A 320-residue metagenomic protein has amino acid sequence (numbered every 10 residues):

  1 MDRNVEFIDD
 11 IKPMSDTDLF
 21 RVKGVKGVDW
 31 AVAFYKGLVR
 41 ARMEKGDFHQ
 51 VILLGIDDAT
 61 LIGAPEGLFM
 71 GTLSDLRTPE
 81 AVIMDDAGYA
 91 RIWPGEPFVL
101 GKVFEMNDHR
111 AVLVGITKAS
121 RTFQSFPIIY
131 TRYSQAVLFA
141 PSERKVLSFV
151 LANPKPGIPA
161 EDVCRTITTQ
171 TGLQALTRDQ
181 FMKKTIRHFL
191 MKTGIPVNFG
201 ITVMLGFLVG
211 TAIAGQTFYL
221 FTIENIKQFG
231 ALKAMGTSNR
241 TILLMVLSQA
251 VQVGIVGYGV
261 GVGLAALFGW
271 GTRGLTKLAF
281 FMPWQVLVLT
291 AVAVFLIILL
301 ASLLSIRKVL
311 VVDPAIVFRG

Functional and structural regions predicted by a protein language model:
M1-Q50, M70, D162-T169, Q174: Hydrophobic, regular-secondary-structure patches
F34-G37, E44-A59, A64-Q135: Hydrophobic secondary-structure segments that place a key small or acidic residue at a functional site
Y89, T117, E143-Q170, Q174: A short beta-strand structural signal in non-transmembrane regions
A160-A212, L220-I226, A231-L232, R240 (+2 more regions): Peri-transmembrane interface segments
G206, Y219, Q228-R273, L289 (+3 more regions): Transmembrane alpha-helical interface segments in multi-pass membrane proteins
A266-L289, V317-R319: Short juxtamembrane loops and helix-capping segments at transmembrane helix boundaries of multi-pass membrane proteins
V286-G320: C-terminal membrane-exit region of the final transmembrane helix in multipass inner-membrane proteins
